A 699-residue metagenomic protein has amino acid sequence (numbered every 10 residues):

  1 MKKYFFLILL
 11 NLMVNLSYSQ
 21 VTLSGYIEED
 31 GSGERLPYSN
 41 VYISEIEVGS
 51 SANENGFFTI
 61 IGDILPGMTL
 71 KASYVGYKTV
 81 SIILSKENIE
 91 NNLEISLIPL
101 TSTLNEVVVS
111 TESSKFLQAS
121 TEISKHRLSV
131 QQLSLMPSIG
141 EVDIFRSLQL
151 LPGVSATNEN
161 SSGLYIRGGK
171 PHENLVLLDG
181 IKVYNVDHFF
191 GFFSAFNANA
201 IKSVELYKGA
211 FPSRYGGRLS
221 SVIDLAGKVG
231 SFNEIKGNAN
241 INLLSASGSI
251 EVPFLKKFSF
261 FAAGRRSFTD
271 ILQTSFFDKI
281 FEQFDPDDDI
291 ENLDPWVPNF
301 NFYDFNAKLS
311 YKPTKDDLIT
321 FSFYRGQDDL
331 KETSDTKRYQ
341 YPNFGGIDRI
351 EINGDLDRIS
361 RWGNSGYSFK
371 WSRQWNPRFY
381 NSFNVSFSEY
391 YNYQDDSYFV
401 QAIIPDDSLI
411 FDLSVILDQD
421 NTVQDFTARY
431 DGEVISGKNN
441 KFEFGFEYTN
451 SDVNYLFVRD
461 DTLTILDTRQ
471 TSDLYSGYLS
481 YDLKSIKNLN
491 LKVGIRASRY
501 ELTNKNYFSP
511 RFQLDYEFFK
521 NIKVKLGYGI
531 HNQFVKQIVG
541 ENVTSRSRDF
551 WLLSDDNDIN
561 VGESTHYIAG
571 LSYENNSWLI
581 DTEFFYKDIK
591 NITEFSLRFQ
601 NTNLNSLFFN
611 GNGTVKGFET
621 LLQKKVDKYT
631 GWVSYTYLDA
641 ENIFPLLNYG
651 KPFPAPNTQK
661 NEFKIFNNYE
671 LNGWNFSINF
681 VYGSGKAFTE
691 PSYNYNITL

Functional and structural regions predicted by a protein language model:
E28-S32, S39-S44, S73-K78, E87-P137 (+2 more regions): Short, acidic, small-residue-rich periplasmic hinge/interaction motif at the N-terminus of Gram-negative outer-membrane
E47-F57: Short, acidic Ser/Thr/Gly-rich low-complexity loop/linker segments typical of extracellular and cell-surface proteins
L65, I201, F232, L244 (+12 more regions): Outer-membrane beta-barrel channels and translocator barrels
N91, A119-H172, G180-A198, K202-F211 (+1 more regions): Periplasmic N-terminal accessory/gating domains of Gram-negative outer-membrane beta-barrel systems
L135, G354-G366, K370-W371, N421 (+5 more regions): Outer-membrane beta-barrel signature, preferentially recognizing the C-terminal barrel domain of Gram-negative
L175, S203-P212, S220-K228, I235-D289 (+2 more regions): Predominantly transmembrane beta-strands of Gram-negative outer membrane beta-barrel pores used for transport
S310-D328, D357-N504, E517, Y573 (+3 more regions): Face-selective signature of the C-terminal outer-membrane beta-barrel domain
Y586-D588, S606-N696: Gram-negative outer-membrane beta-barrel transporters
